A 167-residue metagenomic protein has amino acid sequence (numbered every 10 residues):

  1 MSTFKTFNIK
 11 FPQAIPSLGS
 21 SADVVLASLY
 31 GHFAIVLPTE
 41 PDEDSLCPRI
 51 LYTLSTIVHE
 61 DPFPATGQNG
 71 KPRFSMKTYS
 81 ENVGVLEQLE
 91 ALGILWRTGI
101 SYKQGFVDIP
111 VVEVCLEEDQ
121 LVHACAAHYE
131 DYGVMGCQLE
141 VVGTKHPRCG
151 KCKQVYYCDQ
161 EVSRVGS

Functional and structural regions predicted by a protein language model:
M1-G93, R97-S167: Short alpha-helical interaction motifs and adjacent low-complexity tails used for partner binding in regulatory proteins
